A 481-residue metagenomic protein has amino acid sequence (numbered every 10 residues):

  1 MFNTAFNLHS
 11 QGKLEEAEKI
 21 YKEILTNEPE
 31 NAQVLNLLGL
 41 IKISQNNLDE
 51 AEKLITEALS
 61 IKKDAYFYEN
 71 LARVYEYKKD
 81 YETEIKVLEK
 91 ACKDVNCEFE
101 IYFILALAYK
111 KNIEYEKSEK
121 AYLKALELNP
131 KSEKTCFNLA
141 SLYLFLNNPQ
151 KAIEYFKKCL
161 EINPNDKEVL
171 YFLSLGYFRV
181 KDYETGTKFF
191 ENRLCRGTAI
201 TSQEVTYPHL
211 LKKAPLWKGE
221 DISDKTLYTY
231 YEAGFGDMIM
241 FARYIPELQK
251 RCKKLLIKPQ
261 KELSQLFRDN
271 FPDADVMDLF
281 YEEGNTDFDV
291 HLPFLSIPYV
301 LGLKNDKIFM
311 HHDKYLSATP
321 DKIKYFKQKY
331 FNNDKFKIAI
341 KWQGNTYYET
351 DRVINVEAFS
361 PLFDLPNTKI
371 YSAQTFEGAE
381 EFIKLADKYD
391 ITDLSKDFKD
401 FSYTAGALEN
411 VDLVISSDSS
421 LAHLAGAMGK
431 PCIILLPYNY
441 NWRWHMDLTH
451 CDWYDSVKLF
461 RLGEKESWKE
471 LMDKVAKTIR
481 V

Functional and structural regions predicted by a protein language model:
M1-L413, D418-V481: Alpha-helical solenoid repeat scaffolds of the TPR/TPR-like class and their adjacent stem/linker regions that mediate
